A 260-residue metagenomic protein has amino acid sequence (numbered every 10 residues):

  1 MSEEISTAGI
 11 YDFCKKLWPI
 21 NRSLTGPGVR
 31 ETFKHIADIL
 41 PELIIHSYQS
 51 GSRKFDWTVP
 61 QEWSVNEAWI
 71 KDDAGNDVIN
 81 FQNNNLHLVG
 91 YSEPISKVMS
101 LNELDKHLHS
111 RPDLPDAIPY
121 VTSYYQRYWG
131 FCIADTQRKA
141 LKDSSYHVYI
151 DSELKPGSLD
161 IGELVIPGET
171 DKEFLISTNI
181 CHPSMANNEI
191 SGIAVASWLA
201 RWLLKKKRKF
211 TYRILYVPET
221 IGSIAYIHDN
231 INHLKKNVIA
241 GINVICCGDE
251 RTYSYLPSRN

Functional and structural regions predicted by a protein language model:
M1-N260: N-terminal hydrophobic/helix-forming segments and targeting peptides
